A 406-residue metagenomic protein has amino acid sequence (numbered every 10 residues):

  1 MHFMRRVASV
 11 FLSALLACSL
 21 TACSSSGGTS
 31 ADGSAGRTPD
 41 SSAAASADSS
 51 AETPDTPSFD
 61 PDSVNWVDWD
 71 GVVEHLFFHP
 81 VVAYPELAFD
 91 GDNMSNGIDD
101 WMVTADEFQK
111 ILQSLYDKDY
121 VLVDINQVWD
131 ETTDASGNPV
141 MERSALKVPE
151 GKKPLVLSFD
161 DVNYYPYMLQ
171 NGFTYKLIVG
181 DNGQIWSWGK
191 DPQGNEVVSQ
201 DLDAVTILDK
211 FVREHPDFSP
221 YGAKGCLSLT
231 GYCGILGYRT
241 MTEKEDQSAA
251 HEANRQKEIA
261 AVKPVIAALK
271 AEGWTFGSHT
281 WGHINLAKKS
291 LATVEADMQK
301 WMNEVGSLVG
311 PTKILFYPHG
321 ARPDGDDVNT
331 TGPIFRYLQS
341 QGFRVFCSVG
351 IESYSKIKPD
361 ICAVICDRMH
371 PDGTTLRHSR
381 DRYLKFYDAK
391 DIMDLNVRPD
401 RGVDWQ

Functional and structural regions predicted by a protein language model:
M1-F11: Bacterial N-terminal signal peptides that target proteins for export
L15-A17: Hydrophobic alpha-helical transmembrane signal-anchor segments
S19-A22: C-terminal motif of bacterial Sec signal peptides marking the signal peptidase cleavage site
G27-N65, G71: N-terminal, intrinsically disordered, polar/charged segments of Gram-positive cell-envelope systems that serve as
E52-V128, M141-L157, P166-L169, T275 (+1 more regions): C-terminal active-site subregion of NodB/CE4 polysaccharide deacetylases
L76-A88, P149-L155, V162-P323, E352: Metal-dependent polysaccharide deacetylase catalytic core of the NodB/CE4 family, i.e., the active-site-bearing domain
